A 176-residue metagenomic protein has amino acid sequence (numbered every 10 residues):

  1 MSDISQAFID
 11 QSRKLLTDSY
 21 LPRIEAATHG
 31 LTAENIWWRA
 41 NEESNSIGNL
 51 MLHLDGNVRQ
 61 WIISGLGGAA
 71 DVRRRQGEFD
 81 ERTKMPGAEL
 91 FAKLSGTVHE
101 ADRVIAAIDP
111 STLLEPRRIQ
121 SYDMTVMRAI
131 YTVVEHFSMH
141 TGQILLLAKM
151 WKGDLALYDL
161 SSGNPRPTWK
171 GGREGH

Functional and structural regions predicted by a protein language model:
M1-A7: Extreme N-terminus of proteins, especially the signal/transit-peptide cleavage junction and the first residues
S2, R13-T28, A33-E78, I119-H176: Short, contiguous alpha-helical
F8-S12: Short Lys/Arg-rich basic patches
R82-R118, T125-M139: Acidic/histidine-rich alpha-helical segments that form the ligand environment of transition-metal centers
